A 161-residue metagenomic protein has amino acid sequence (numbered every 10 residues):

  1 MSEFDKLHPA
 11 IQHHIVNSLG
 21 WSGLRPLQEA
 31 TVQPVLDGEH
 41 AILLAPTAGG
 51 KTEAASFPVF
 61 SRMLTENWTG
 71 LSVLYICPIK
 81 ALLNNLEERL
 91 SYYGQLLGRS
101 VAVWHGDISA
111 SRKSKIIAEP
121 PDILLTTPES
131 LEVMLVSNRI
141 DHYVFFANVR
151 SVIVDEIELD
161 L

Functional and structural regions predicted by a protein language model:
M1-N17: Conserved ASCE P-loop NTPase core motifs with emphasis on AAA+ ATPases
Q12-V16, S22-L161: Conserved P-loop/Walker A NTP-binding site and adjacent catalytic elements of P-loop NTPases
